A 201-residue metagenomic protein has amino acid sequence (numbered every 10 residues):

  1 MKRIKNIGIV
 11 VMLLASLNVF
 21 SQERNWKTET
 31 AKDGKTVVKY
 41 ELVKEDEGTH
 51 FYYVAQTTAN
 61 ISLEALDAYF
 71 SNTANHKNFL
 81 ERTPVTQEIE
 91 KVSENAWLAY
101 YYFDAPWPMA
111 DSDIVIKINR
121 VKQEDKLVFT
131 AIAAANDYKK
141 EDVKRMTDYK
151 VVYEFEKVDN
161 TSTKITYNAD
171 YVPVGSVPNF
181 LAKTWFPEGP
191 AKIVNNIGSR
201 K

Functional and structural regions predicted by a protein language model:
M1-N25: Bacterial Sec-dependent N-terminal signal peptides
Q22-K201: Eukaryotic helix-grip
